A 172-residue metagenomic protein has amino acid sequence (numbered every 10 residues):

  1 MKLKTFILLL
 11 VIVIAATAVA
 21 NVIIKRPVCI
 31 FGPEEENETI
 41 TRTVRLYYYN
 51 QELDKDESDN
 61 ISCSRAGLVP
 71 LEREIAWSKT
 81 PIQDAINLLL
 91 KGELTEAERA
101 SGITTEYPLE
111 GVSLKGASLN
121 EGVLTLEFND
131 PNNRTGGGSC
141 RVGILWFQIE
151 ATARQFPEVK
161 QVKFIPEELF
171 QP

Functional and structural regions predicted by a protein language model:
M1-P172: Bimodal "functional hotspot" detector
